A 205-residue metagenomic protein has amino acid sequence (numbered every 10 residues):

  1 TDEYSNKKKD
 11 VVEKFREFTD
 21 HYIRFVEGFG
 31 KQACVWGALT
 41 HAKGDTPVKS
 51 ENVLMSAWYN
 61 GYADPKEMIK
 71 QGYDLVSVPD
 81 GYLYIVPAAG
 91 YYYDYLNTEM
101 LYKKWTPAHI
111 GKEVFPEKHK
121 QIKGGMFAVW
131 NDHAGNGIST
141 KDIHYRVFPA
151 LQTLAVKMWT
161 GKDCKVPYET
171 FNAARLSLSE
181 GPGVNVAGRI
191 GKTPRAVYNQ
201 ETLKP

Functional and structural regions predicted by a protein language model:
T1-L54, W58-G72: Active-site neighborhood of glycoside hydrolase catalytic domains
A33-W36, L54-A57, L75-V78, G124-A128 (+1 more regions): Structural recognition of the beta-strand scaffold that forms the well-ordered cores of secreted hydrolase catalytic
V35, L39-N60, Y92-P116, V186-K204: Short flexible/disordered coil segments
W36, S56-W58, Y84, W130-G135 (+1 more regions): Tryptophan-centered motif/residue detector
A38-D45, Y82-I85, F171-A173: A glycine-rich phosphate-binding loop feature that marks nucleotide/adenosyl-phosphate handling sites
T46-P47, V86-D94, N136-T140: Histidine/acidic-residue-rich catalytic or RNA/ligand-binding cores of hydrolases and nuclease-related proteins
A63-V129: Aromatic-lined glycan-binding groove of carbohydrate-active enzymes
E117-P205: C-terminal functional modules
